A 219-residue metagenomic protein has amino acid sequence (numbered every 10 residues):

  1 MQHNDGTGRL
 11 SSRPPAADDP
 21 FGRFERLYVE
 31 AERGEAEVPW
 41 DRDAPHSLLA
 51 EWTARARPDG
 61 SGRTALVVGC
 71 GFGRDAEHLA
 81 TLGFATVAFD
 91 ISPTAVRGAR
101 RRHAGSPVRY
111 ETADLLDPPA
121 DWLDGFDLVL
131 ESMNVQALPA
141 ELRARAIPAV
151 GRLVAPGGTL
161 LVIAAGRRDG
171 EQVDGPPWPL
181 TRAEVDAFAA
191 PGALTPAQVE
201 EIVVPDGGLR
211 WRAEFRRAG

Functional and structural regions predicted by a protein language model:
M1-W122, L138-G219: Class I (Rossmann-like) S-adenosyl-L-methionine-dependent methyltransferase catalytic domain, capturing the SAM-binding
G125: Short acidic/histidine-rich motifs immediately flanking catalytic phosphotransfer sites in two-component signaling
L130: A conserved beta-strand element that flanks and buttresses the S-adenosyl-L-methionine
M133-A137: Short catalytic micro-motifs in class I SAM-dependent methyltransferases
